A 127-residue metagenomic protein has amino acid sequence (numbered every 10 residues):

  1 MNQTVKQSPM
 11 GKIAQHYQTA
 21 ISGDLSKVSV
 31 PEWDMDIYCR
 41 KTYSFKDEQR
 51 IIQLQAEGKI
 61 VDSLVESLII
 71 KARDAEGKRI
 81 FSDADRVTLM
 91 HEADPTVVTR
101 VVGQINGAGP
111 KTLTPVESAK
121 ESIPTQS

Functional and structural regions predicted by a protein language model:
M1-T19, S122-Q126: Low-complexity intrinsically disordered segments
N2, E32-S127: Short, surface-exposed, charged amphipathic helix/loop patches that serve as local interaction elements
A14, G23, G58: Residue-level detector of functional hotspots within protein domains
Q15-H16, S26, C39: Mixed-charge (Asp/Glu-Lys/Arg
Q18-L25, E66-S67: A short, compositionally biased
D24-D34: Short acidic-hydrophobic surface loop/beta-edge motif
